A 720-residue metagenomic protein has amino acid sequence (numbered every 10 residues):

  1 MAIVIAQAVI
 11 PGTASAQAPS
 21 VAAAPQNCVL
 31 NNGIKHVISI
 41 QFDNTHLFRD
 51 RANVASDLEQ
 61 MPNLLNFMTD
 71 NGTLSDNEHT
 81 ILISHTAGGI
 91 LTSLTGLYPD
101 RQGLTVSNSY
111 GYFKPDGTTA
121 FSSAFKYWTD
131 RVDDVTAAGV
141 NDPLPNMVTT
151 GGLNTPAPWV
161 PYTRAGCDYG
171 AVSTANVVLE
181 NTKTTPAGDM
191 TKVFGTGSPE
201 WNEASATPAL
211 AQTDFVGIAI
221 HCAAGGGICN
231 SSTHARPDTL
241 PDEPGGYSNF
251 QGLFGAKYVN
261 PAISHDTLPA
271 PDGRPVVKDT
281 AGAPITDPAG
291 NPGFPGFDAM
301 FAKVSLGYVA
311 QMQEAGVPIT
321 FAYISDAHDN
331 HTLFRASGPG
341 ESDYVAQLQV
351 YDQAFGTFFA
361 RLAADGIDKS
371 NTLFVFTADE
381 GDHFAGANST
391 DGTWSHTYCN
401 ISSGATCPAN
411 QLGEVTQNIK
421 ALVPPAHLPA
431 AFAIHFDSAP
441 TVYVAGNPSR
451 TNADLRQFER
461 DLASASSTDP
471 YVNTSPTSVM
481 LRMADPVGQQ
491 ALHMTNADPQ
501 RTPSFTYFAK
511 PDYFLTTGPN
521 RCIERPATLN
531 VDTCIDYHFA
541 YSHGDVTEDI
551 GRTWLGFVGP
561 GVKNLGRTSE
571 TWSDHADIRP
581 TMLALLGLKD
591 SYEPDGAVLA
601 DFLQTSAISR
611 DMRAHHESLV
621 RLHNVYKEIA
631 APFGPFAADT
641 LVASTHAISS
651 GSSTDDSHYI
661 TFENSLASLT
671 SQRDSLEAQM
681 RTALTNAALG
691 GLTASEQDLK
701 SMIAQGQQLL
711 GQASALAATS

Functional and structural regions predicted by a protein language model:
M1-Q17: Secretory targeting and sorting signals
V29, S56-E59, I81, A346-Q349 (+4 more regions): A short beta-strand-to-alpha-helix junction
V29-R51, F67, D590: Mature N-terminal segment immediately following signal peptide/propeptide cleavage in secreted/periplasmic
G33-I38, D70-D76, R101, A120-F121 (+4 more regions): Loop/turn elements at helix/coil->beta-strand transitions in domains of secreted/extracellular proteins
F48-R101: Short, structured active-site-proximal loop/turn typified by the sulfatase FGly-forming signature C/S-X-P-X-R
T95, R101-A235, T239, D365-T372 (+3 more regions): Secreted, luminal/periplasmic, and some membrane-associated catalytic domains that remodel anionic oxygen-ester
V309, Q313-Q353, T357: Active-site His/acidic residue clusters
D469-R501, S573, L588-R621: Polar, surface-exposed loop/tail segments that function as active-site lids or cofactor/substrate-recognition elements
